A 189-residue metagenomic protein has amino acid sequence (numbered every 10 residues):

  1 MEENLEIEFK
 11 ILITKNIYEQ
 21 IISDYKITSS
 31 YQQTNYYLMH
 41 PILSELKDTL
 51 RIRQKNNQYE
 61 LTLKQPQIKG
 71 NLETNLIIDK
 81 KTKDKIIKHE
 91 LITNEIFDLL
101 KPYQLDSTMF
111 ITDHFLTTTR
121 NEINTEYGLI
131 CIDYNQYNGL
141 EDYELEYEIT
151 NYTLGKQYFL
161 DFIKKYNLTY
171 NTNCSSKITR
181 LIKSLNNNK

Functional and structural regions predicted by a protein language model:
M1-K189: Phosphate-end processing signature that detects enzymes handling 5′-triphosphorylated RNA and polyphosphate
